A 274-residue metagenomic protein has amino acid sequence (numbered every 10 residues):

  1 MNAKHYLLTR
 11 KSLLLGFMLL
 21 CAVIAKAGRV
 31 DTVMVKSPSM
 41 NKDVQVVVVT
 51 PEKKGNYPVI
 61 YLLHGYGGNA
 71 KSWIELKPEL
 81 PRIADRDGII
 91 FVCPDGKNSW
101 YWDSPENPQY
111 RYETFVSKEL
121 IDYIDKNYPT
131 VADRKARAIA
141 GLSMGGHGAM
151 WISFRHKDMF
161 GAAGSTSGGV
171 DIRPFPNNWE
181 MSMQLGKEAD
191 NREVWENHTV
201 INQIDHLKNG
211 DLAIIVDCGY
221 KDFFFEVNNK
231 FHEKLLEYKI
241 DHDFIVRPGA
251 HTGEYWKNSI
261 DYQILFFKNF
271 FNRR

Functional and structural regions predicted by a protein language model:
N2-L14: Bacterial N-terminal signal peptides that target proteins for export
A3-K4, L19, V44: Helix-centric, low-specificity signal for extended rod-like, repetitive segments
K4-H5, A22, L142: Generic extreme N-terminus detector
L7-L8, V23, I260: Short alpha-helical segments used as structural interaction elements across diverse proteins
G16-F17, N269: A periodicity- and composition-biased signal for non-globular, repetitive helical segments
M18-K26: Hydrophobic h-region of N-terminal signal peptides that target proteins for export in Gram-negative bacteria
A27-R274: Non-catalytic cap/lid and distal C-terminal segments of serine-dependent acyl enzymes
